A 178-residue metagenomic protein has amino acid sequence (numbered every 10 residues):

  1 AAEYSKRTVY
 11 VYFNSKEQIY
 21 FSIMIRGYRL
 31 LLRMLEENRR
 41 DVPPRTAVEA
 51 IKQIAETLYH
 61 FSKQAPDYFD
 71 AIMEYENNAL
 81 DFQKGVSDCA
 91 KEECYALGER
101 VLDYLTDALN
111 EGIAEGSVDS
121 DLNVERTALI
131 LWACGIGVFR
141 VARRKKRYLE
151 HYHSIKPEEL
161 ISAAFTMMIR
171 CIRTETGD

Functional and structural regions predicted by a protein language model:
A1-S22: Helix-turn-helix
K6-V11, F69, T127-L129, C134 (+1 more regions): Gram-positive cell-envelope targeting signals
S22, R26, E37-Y68, V124-L131: Hydrophobic alpha-helical connector segments
L30-M34, N38, A65, F69-Q83 (+4 more regions): A short secondary-structure junction motif
T57-H60, E99, D103, D107-E115 (+1 more regions): C-terminal peripheral helix-coil segments that are non-catalytic and often amphipathic
K63-Y104, R126, S154: Short secondary-structure transition hinges
